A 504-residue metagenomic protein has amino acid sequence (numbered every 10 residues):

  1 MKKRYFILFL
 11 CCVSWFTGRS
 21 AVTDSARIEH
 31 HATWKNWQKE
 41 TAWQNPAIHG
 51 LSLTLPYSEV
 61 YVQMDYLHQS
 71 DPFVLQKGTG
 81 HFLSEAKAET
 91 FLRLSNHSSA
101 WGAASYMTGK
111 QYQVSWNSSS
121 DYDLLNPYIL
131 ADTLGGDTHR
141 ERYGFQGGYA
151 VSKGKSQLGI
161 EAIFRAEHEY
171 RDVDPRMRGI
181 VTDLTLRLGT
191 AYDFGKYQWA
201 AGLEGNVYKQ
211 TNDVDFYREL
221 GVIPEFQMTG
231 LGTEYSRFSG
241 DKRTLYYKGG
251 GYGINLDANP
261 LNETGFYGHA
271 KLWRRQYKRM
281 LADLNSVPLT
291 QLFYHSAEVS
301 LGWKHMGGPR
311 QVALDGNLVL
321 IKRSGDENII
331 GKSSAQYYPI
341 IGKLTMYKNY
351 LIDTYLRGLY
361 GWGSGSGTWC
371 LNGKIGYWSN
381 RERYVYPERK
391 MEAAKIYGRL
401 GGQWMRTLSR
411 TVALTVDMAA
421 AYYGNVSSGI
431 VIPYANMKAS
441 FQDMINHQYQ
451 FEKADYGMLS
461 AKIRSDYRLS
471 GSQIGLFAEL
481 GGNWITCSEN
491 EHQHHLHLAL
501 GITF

Functional and structural regions predicted by a protein language model:
S20-Y112: N-terminal, post-signal peptide beta-strand-biased segments of exported outer-membrane/organellar beta-barrel and other
S25-A26, H492-F504: Outer-membrane beta-barrel "beta-signal"
T54-V60, N96-G102, G154-I160, G195-A201 (+6 more regions): Outer-envelope beta-barrel architecture signal
M64-S70, Y106-K110, V151-K155, F164-H168 (+11 more regions): Transmembrane beta-strands of outer-membrane beta-barrel pores
S70-K77, Q113-S119, Y170-R178, N212-E219 (+8 more regions): Outer-membrane beta-barrel translocator domains and adjoining extracellular loop/strand segments of Gram-negative
Q76-F82, G135-H139, R176-I180, T244-G250 (+5 more regions): Replace "Gram-negative outer membrane beta-barrel proteins" with "bacterial and organellar outer membrane beta-barrel
A86-L92, F145-V151, L186-Y192, I254-P260 (+8 more regions): Residues on the lipid-exposed face of transmembrane beta-strands in outer-membrane beta-barrel proteins
T233-G373: Long, internal scaffold/assembly segments composed of regular secondary structure
